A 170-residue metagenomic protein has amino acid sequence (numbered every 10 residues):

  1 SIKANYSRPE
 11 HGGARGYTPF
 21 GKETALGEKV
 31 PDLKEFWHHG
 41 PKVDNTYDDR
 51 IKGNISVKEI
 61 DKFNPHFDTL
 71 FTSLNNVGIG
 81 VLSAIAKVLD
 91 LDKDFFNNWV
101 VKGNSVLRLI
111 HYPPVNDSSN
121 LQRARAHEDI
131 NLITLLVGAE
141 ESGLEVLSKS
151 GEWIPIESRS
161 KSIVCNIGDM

Functional and structural regions predicted by a protein language model:
S1-M170: Peripheral, non-catalytic segments flanking oxidoreductase cores
